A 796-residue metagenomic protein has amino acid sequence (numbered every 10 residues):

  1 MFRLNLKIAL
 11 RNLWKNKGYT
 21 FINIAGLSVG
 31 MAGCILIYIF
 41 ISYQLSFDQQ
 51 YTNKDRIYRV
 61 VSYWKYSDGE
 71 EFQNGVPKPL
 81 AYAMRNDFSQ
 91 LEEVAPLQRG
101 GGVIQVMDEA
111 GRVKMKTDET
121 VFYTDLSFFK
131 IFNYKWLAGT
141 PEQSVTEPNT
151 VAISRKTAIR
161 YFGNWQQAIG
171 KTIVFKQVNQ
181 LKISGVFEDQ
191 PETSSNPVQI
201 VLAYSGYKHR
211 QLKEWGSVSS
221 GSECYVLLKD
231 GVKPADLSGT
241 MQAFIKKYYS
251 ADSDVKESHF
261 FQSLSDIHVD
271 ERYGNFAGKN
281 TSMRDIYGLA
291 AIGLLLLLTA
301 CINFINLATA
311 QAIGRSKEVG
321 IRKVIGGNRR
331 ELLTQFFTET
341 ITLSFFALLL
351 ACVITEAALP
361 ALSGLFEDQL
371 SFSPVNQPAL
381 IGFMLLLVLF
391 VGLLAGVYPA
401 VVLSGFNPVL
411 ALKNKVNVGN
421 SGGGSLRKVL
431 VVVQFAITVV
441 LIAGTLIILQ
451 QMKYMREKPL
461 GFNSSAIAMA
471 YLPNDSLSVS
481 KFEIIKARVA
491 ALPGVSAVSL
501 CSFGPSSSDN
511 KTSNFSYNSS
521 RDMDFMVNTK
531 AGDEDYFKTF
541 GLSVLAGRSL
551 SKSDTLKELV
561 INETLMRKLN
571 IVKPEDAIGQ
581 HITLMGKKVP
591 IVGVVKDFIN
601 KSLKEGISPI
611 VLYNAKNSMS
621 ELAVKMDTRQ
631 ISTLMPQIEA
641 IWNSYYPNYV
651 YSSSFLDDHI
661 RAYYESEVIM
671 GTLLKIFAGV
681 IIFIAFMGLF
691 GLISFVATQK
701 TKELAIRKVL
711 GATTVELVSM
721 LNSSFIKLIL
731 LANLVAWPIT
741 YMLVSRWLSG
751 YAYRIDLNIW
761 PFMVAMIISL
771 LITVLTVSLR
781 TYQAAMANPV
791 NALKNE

Functional and structural regions predicted by a protein language model:
M1-F21, F276-K279, A308-F345, A357-S476 (+2 more regions): Alpha-helical transmembrane segments of integral membrane proteins
M1-L6, R11, K15, Y51 (+10 more regions): Membrane-helix entry/capping segments
L13, N23, Q44, V60 (+31 more regions): Generic structural signal for small/hydrophobic residues in well-ordered secondary structure, especially within
K15-I41, T281-K317, F345, L349 (+4 more regions): Hydrophobic alpha-helical transmembrane segments of multi-pass inner-membrane transport and secretion
N16, A300-T342, G688-I726, R780-Q783 (+1 more regions): Interfacial "coupling" helices/loops that link adjacent transmembrane helices in transporter permeases
A32, L36-I39, F260, I341-P408 (+2 more regions): Small-residue-rich transmembrane alpha-helices
Y38-I104, S217-Y225, S238-T240, K256-V269 (+5 more regions): Membrane-proximal extracellular/periplasmic loop immediately following the first transmembrane helix
D125-A138, V151-R284, I484-S666: Mid-to-C-terminal secondary-structure elements that act as membrane-proximal/extracytoplasmic interface segments
